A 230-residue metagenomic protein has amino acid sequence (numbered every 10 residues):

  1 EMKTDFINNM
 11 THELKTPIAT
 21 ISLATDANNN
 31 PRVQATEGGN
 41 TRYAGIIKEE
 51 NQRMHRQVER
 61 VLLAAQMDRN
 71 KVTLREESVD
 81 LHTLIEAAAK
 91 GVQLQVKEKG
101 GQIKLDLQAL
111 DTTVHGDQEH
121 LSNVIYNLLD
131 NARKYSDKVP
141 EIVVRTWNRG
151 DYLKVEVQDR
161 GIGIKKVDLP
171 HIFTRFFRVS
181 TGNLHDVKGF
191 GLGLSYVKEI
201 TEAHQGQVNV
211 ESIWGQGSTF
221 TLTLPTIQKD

Functional and structural regions predicted by a protein language model:
E49-M54: Short alpha-helical segment of the dimerization/phosphotransfer core of two-component systems
R69-L74, T113-G116: Conserved micro-motifs of the catalytic ATP-binding
R75-V79, K97, Q102-T112: Conserved catalytic submotifs in the C-terminal HATPase_c
G101, Q205-G206: Conserved glycine-rich
A132-R133: Short helix-loop "hinge" at the ATP-lid/N-box region of the Bergerat-fold HATPase_c
V139-D151: Short beta-strand/loop element within the Bergerat-fold HATPase_c
I164-F176, K198: Short conserved segment of the HATPase_c
